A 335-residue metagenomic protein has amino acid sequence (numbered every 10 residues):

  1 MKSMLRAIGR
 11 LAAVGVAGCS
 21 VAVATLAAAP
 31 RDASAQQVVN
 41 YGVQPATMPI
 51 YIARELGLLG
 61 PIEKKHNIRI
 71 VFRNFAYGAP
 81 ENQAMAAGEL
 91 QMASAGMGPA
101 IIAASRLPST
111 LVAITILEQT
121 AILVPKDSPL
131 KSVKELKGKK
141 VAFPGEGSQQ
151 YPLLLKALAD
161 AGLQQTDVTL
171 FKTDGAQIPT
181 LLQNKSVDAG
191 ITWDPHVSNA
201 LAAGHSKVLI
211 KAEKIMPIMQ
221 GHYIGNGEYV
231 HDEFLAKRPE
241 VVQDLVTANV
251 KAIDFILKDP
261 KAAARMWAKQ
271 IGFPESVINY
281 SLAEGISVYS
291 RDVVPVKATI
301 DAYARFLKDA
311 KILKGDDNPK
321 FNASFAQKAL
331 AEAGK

Functional and structural regions predicted by a protein language model:
M1-C19: Bacterial N-terminal signal peptides that target proteins for export
V16-D32: C-terminal segment of classical bacterial N-terminal signal peptides
A35-D174, N184, D188-D194, H205 (+2 more regions): Short, glycine-/small- and polar/acidic-enriched structural segments that line small-molecule recognition paths
A53, A79, S94, P144-Q149 (+5 more regions): Soluble non-cytosolic domains of exported or imported proteins
N67-V71, Q165-V168, I271-L282, K314-F321: Short, surface-exposed acidic
G98-P99, F171, Q177-K269: Pocket-lining segment of extracytoplasmic ligand-binding domains
A236-K314: Secondary-structure end/capping motifs
R305-K335: Conserved C-terminal helix/tail region of periplasmic/extracytoplasmic solute-binding proteins
